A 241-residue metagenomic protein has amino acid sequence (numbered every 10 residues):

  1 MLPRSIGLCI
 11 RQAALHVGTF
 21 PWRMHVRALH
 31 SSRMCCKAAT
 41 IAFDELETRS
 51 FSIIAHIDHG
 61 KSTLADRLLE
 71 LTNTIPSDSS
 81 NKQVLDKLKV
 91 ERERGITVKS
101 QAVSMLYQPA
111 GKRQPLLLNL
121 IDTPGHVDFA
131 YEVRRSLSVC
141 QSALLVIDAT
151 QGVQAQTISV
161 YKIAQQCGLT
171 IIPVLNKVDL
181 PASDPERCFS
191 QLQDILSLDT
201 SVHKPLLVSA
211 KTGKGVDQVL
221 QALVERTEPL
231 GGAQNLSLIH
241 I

Functional and structural regions predicted by a protein language model:
M1-T40: N-terminal mitochondrial targeting presequence
L2, I239-I241: Conserved small/polar residues in nucleotide/adenosyl-binding loops
A39-I147, V153, V160, R187-C188: P-loop NTPase switch module centered on the Walker A-proximal segment
S52, L144-L145, I172-V174, L206: Conserved hydrophobic packing residues within short motifs/helices of P-loop NTPase cores of ABC-family ATPases
I75, T150-Q151, V178-L180, E228-A233: Short, polar/flexible loop-turn hinges at active-site or ligand-entry regions and domain interfaces
N81-K87, P185-Q191, I195-L206, L236: Conserved cytosolic catalytic headpiece of P-type ATPases
I147-T200: Conserved C-terminal guanine-recognition region of P-loop GTPase G domains, centered on the G4
L196-I239: Conserved catalytic-core segments of large NTP-driven translation/proteostasis enzymes
